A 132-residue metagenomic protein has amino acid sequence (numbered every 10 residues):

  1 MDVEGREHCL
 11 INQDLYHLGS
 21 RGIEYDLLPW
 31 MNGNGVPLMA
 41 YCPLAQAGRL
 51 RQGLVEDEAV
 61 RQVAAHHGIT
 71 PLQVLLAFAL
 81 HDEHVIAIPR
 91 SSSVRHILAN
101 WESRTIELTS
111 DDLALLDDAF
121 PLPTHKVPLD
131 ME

Functional and structural regions predicted by a protein language model:
M1-E132: Beta/alpha (TIM)-barrel catalytic core signal, keyed to glycine-rich beta->alpha loops juxtaposed to Asp/Glu that bind
